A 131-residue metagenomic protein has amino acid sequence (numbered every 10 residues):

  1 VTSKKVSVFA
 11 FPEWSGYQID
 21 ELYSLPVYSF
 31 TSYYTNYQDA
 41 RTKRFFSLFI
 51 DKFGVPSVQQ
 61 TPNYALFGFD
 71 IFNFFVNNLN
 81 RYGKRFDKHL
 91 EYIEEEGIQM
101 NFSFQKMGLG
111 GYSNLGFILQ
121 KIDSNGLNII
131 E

Functional and structural regions predicted by a protein language model:
V1-E131: Extracytosolic ligand-binding ectodomains
